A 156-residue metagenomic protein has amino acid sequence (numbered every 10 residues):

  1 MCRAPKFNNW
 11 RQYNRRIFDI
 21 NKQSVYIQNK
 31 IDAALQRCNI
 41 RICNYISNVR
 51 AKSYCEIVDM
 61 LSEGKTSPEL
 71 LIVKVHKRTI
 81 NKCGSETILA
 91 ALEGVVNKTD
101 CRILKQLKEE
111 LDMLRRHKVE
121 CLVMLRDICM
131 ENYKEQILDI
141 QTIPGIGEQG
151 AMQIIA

Functional and structural regions predicted by a protein language model:
M1-A156: A detector of single, family-specific signature residues that are central to catalytic or substrate-handling motifs
